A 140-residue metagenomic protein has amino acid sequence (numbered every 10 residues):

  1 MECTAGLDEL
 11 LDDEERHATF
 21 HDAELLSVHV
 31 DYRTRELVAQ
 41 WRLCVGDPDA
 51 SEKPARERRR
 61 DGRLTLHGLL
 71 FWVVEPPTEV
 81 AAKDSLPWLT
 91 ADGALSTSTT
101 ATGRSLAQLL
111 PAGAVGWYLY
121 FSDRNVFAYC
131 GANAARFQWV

Functional and structural regions predicted by a protein language model:
M1-V140: Surface-exposed, interaction-prone regions used to assemble/regulate multi-protein complexes
